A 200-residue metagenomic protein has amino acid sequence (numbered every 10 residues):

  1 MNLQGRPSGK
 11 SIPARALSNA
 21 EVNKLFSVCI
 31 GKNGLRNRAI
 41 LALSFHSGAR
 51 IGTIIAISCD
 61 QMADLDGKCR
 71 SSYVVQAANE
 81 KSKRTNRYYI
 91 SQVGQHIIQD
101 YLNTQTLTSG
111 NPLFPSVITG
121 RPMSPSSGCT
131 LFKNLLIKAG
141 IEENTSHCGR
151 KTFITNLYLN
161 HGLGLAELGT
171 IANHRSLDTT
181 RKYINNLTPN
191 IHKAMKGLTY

Functional and structural regions predicted by a protein language model:
N2, N19-S47, I51: Basic, Lys/Arg- and aromatic-enriched nucleic-acid-binding interface segment
N2-N23, K83-S91, L107-G110: DNA breakage-rejoining catalytic core of tyrosine-based enzymes
I40, I51, K151, L165 (+1 more regions): Helix-turn-helix DNA-binding elements, focusing on the entry/boundary residues of the two helices that contact DNA
H46, T53, T152-A172: C-terminal catalytic core of tyrosine-transesterase DNA break-rejoin enzymes
A56-T85, Y89-G94: Conserved tyrosine-mediated DNA breakage-rejoining catalytic core shared by Y-recombinases
M62-D66, L163-K182, P189: Short, polar N-cap/turn motifs at the start of nucleic acid-interacting alpha helices
V75, N79, H174-G197: Catalytic-site neighborhood detector that most strongly recognizes the C-terminal catalytic loop/helix of tyrosine
E80-Q99, N111-K133: C-terminal catalytic core of Y-nucleophile DNA break-rejoin enzymes
